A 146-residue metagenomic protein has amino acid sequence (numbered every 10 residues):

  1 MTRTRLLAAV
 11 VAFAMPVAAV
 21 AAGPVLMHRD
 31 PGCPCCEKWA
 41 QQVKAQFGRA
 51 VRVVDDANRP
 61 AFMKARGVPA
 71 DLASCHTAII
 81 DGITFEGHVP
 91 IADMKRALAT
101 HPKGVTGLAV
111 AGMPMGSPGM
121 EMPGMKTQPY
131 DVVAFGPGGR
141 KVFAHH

Functional and structural regions predicted by a protein language model:
M1-L7: Twin-arginine (Tat) signal peptide motif
A8-A18: Bacterial N-terminal signal peptides
A21-A45: Local sequence-structure signature of Cys/Sec-based thiol-disulfide redox active-site neighborhoods
P24-V25, R49-A50, D81-T84: Short active-site oxyanion
G32, W39, D55-N58, P90-M94: Stable alpha-helical elements in mature extracytoplasmic
A40-P60: Conserved helix-turn-beta segment immediately C-terminal to the redox Cys motif in thioredoxin-like folds
A50, V68-P69: Short coil/loop linkers at secondary-structure junctions
K64-A65, D71-H146: Thiol/selenol-based redox catalytic cores and closely related redox-interacting motifs
